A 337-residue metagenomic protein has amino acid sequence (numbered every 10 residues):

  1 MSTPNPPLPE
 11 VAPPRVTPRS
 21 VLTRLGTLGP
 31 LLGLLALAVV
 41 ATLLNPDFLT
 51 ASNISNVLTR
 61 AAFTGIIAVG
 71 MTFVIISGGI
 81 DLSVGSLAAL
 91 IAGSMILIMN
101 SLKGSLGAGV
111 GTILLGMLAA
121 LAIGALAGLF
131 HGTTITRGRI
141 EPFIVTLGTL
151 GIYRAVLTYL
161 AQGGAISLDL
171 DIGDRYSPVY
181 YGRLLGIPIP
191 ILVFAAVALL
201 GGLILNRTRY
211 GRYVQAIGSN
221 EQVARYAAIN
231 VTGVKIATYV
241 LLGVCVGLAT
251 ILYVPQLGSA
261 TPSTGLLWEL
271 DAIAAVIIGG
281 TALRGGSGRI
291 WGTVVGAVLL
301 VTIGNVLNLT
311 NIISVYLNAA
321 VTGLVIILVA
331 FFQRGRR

Functional and structural regions predicted by a protein language model:
S2-A68, L102-L115: Membrane-interfacial amphipathic/re-entrant helices at transmembrane-helix boundaries
P30-L43, M71, A120-G124, L150-V156 (+5 more regions): Hydrophobic core segments of alpha-helical transmembrane domains in multi-pass membrane transport and ion-translocation
V39-S105, T133-I140, G280-I290, L324 (+1 more regions): Single transmembrane alpha-helix segments in multi-pass membrane proteins
F73, L97, A125-G138, V156-L160 (+6 more regions): Membrane-interface helix caps of multi-pass small-molecule transporters
K103-T149, G296: Alpha-helical transmembrane segments within multi-pass membrane transporters and channels
T112-A120, G124-H131, L185-A260: Helix-loop-helix "hairpin" substructures at the membrane interface of multi-pass membrane proteins
P142-R207, V234-I236, Q256-G265, L309: Transmembrane helix-bundle core of multi-pass membrane transporters and related energy-transducing complexes
V246, Q256-G323: Transmembrane alpha-helical segments in multi-pass inner-membrane proteins
